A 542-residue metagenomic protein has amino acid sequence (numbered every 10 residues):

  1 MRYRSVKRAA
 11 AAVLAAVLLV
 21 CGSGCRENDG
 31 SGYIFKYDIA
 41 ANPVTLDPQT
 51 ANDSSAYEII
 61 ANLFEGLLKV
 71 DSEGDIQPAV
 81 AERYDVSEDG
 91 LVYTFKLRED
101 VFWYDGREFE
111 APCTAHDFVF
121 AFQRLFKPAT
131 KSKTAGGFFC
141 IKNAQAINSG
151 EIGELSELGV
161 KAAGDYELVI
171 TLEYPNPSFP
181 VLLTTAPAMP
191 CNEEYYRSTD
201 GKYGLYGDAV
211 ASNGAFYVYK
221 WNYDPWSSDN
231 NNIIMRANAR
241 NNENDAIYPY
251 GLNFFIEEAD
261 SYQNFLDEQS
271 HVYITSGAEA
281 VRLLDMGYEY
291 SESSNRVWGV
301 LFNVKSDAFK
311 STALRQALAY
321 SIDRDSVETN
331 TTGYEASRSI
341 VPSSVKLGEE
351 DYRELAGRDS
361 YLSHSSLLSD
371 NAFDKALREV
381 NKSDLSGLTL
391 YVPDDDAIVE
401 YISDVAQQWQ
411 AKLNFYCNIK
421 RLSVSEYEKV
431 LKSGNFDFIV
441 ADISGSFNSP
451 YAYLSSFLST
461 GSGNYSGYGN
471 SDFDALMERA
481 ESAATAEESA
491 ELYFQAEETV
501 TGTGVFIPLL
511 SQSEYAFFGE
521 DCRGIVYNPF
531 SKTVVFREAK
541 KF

Functional and structural regions predicted by a protein language model:
D38-E88, A211: N-terminal lobe/hinge region of extracytoplasmic solute-binding protein
E82-G137, V169, A308-K310: Aromatic- and charge-enriched surface segment that lines or borders ligand/interaction sites
A115-F120, D165-V169, R296-L347, L385-D396 (+1 more regions): Alpha-helical secondary-structure segments
T130-Y195: Surface-exposed binding/hinge segments that line and control ligand-binding clefts or catalytic entry sites
D165, L172-G251, D260: Gly/Pro-rich hinge or "lid" segments in bacterial periplasmic/extracellular proteins
Y219-R236, N253-K305: Extracellular/periplasmic solute-recognition and catalytic clefts
T332-E379, A397-V399: Structural transition elements
F415-Y427, A452-G519: Extracytoplasmic/peripheral linker and loop segments enriched in polar/acidic and small residues with frequent Thr/Pro
